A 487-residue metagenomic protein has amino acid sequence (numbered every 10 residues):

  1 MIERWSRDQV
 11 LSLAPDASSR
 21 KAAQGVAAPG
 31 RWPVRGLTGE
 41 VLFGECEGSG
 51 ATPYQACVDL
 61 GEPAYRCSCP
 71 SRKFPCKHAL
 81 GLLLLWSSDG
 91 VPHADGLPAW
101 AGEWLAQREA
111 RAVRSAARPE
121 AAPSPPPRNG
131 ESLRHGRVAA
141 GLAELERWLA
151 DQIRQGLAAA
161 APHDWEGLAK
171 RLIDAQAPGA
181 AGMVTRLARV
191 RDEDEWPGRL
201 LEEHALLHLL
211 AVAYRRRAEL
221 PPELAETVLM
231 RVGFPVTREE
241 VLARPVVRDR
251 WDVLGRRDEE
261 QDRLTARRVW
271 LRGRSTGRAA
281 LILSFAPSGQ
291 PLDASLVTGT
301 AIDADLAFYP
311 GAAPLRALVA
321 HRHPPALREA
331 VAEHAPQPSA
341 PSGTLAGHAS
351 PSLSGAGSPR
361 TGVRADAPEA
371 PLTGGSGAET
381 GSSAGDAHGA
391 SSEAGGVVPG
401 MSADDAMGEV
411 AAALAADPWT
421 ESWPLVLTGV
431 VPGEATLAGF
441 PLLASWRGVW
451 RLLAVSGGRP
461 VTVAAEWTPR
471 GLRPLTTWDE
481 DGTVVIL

Functional and structural regions predicted by a protein language model:
M1-L487: Long, low-complexity, compositionally biased intrinsically disordered regions
